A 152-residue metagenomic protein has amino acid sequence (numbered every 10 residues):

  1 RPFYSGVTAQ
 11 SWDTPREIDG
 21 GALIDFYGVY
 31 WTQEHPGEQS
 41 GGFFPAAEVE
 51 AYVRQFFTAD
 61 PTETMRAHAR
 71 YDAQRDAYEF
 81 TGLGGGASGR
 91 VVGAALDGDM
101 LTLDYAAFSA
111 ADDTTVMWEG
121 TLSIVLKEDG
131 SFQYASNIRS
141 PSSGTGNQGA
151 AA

Functional and structural regions predicted by a protein language model:
R1-A152: Mature, Sec-exported extracytoplasmic domains of Gram-positive
